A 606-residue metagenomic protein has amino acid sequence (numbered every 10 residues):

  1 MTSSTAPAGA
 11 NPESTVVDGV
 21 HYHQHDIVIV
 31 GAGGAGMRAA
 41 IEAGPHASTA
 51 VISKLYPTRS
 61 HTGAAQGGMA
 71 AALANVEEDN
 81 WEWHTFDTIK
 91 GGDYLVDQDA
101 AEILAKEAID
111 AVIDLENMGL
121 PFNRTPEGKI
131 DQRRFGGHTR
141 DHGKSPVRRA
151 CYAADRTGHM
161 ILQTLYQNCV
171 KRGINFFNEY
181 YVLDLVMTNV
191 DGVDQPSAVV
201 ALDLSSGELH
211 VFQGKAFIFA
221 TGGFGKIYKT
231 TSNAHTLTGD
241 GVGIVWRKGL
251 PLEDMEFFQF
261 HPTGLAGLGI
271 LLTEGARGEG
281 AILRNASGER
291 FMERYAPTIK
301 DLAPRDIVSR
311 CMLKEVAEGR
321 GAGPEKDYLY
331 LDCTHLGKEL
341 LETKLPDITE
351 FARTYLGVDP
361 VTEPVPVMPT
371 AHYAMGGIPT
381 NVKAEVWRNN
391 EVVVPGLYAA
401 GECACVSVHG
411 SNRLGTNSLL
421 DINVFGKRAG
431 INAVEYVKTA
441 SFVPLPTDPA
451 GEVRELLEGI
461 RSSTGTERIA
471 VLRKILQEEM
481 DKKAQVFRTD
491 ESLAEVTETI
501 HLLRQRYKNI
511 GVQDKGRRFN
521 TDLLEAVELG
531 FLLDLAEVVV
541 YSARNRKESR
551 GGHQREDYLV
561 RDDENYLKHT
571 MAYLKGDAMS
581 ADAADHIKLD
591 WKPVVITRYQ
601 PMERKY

Functional and structural regions predicted by a protein language model:
P7-A10, V16-H25, G34, E42 (+13 more regions): Glycine- and aromatic-enriched mobile tails/lids
I27-V51: N-terminal Rossmann-like FAD-binding beta1-loop-alpha1 element of flavoenzymes
A71-L104: Glycine-rich active-site loop/strand segments that organize a redox cofactor
V96-I109, R148-Q167, F177, T231-G239 (+3 more regions): Short beta-strand to alpha-helix junction loop
E116-E208, Q213, A220, H261-A266 (+1 more regions): Conserved redox-cofactor binding core of oxidoreductases
D184-V211, T362-V406: FAD-site-proximal beta/loop scaffold in flavoenzymes
A216-I270, G323, G415-N432: Glycine-rich loop(s) and the adjacent beta-strand/alpha-helix scaffold that form part
I244, L250-P366, N432-K438, R473 (+1 more regions): An anion/pyrophosphate-binding glycine-rich loop and adjacent beta-alpha core in soluble alpha-beta enzymes
